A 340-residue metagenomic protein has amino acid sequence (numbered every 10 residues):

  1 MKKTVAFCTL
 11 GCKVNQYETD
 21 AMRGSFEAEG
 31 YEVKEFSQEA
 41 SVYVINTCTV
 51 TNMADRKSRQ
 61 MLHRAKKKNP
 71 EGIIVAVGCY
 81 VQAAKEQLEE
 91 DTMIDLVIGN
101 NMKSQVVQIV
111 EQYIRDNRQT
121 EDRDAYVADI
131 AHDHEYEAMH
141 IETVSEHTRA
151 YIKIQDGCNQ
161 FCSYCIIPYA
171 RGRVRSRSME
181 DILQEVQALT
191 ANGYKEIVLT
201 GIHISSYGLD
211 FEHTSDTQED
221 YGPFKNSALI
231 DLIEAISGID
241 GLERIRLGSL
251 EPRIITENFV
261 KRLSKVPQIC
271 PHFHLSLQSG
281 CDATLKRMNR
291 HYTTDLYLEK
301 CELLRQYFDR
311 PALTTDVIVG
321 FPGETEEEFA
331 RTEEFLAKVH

Functional and structural regions predicted by a protein language model:
M1-Y207, A228, L263, I269 (+4 more regions): Proteins enriched for Cys/Gly/acidic motifs involved in redox and nucleic-acid/cofactor modification
V75, A191-F329: Conserved SAM/AdoMet-binding glycine-rich loop
E324, V339-H340: Contiguous mid-protein beta-loop-alpha structural module that forms a pocket-lining wall or clamp of enzyme active
